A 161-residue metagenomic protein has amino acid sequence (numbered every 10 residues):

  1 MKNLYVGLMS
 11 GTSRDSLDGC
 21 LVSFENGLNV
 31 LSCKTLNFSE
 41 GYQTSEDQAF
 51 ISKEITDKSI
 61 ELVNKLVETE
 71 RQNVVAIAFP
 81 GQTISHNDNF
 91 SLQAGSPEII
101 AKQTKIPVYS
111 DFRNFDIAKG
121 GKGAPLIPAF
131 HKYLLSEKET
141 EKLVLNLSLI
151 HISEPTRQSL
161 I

Functional and structural regions predicted by a protein language model:
M1-N3: Short, Lys/Arg-enriched, disordered terminal segments
Y5-A49: Short glycine-rich, Thr/Ser-proximal phosphate-binding strand/loop in the N-terminal lobe of ATP-dependent enzymes
Y5-M9, V74-A78, K142-N146: Short glycine-aspartate micro-motif
L8-D15, Q82, Q93, N146: Glycine/serine-rich anion-binding loops at beta->alpha junctions that coordinate negatively charged ligand groups
D47-P97: Short beta-strand-loop/turn "lid" adjacent to the catalytic site in phosphate-handling enzymes
E68-T69, I106-P107, S136-L143, L147: Secondary-structure boundary elements
A78, Q82-K138: Active-site neighborhood for divalent-cation/phosphate handling
H151-I161: Single conserved hydrophobic/aromatic residue that forms the stacking wall/gate of nucleotide- or nucleobase-binding
